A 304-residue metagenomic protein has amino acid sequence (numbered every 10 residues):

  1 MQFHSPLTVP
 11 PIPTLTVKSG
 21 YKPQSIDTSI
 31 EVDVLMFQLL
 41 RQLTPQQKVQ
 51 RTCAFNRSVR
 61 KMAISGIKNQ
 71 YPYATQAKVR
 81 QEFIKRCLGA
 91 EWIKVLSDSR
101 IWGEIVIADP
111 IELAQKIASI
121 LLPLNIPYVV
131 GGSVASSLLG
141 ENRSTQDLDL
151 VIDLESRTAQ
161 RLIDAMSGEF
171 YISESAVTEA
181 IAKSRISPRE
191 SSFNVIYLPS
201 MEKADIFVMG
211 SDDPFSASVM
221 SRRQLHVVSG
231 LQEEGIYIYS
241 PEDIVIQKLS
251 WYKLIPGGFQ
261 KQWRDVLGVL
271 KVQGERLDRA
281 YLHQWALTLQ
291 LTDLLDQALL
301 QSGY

Functional and structural regions predicted by a protein language model:
Q2-V106: N-terminus-biased detector of the onset of the functional/mature region
K94-Y304: Compositionally biased terminal segments of proteins
